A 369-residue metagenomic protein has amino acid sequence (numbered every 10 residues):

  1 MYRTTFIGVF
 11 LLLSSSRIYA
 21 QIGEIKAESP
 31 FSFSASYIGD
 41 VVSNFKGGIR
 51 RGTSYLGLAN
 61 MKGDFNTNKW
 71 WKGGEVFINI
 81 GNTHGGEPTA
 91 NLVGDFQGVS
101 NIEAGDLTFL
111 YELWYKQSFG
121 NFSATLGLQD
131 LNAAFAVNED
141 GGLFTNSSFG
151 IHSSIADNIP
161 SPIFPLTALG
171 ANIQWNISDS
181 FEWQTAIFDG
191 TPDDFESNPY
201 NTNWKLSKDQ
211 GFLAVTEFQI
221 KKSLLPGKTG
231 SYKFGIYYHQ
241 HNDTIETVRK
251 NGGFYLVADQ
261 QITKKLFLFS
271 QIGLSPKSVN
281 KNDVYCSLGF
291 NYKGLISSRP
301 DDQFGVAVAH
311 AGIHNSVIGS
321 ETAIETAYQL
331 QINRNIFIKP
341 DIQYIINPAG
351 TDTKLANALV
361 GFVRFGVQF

Functional and structural regions predicted by a protein language model:
Q21-F33, F65-V76, N121, S180 (+4 more regions): Short loop/turn motifs that connect adjacent beta-strands in outer-membrane beta-barrel proteins
I25-F45, V76-I78, S147, S154-A156 (+1 more regions): Transmembrane beta-strand segments of Gram-negative outer membrane beta-barrel proteins
F31, G57-M61, F109-Y115, T167-I173 (+5 more regions): Hydrophobic, lipid-facing positions within transmembrane beta-strands of outer-membrane proteins
F33-A35, V76-I80, A124-L126, I173 (+7 more regions): Membrane-embedded beta-strand positions of outer-membrane beta-barrel proteins
S36-V42, G81-T83, Q129-L131, F188-G190 (+6 more regions): Outer-membrane beta-barrel pore domains and translocons
G52, L56-P192, N280-S298, Q303-N315: Outer membrane beta-barrel
K221-H314: Detector for outer-membrane/organellar transmembrane beta-barrel domains, recognizing the amphipathic beta-strand
V306, A356-F369: Outer-membrane beta-barrel "beta-signal"
